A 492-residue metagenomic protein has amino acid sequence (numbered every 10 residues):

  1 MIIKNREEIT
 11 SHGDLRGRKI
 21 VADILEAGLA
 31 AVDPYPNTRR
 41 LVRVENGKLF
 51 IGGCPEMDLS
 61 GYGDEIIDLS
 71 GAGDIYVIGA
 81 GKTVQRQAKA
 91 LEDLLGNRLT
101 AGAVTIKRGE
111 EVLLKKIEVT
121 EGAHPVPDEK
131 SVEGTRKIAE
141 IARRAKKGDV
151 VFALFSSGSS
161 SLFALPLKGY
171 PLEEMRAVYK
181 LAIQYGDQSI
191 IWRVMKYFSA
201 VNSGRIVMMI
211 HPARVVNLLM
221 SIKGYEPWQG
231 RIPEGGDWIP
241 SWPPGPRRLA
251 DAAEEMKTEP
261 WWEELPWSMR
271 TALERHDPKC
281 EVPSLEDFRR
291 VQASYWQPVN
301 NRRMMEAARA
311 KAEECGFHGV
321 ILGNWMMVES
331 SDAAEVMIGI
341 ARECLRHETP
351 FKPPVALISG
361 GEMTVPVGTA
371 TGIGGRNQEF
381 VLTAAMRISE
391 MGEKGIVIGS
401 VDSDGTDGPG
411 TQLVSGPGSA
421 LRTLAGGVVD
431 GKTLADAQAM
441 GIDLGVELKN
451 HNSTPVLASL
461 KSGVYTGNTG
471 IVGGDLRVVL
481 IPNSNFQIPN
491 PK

Functional and structural regions predicted by a protein language model:
M1-G71, R86, R248-P283: N-terminal amphipathic/basic leader segments beginning at the initiator methionine
T105-K147, M195: Glycine-rich oxoanion-binding loops at beta->alpha junctions
K107, P278-V282, E286-R290, T364-V414: Active-site catalytic microenvironments in core metabolic enzymes, especially phosphate/sugar-handling
P125, K147-V151, S159-E234, G245-A252 (+5 more regions): Conserved phosphate- and dinucleotide-binding cores of soluble alpha/beta proteins, encompassing both enzyme active
Y170-D187, W242-P260, A370-I398: Gly/Ser/Thr-rich active-site loops/lids in small-molecule metabolic enzymes that frequently grip phosphoryl groups
P212-N217, G230-R231, G236-D237, S241-I340: Accessory alpha-helical/coil subdomains and C-terminal extensions that flank or cap enzyme catalytic cores
T383-N483: Internal helix-turn-beta structural module
N483-K492: Short, basic, low-complexity termini and linkers enriched in Ser/Thr/Gly/Pro that act as targeting/leader peptides
